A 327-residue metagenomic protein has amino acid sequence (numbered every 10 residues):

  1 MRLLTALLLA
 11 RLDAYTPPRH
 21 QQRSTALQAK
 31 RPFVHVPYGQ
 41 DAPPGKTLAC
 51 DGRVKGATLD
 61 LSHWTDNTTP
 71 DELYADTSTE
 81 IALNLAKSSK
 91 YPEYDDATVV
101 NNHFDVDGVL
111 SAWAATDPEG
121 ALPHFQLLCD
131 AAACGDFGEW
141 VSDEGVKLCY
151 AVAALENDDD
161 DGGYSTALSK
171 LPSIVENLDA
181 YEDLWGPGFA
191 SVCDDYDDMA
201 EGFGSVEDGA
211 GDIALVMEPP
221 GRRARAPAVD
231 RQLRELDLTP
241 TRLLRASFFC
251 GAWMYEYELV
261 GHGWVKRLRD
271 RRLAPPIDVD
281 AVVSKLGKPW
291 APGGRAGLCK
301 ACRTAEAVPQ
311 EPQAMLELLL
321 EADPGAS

Functional and structural regions predicted by a protein language model:
M1-P18: N-terminal chloroplast transit peptides
R19-K30: N-terminal plastid-targeting presequences
K30-L48, G52-L59, T65-D76, Y94-D96 (+2 more regions): C-terminal accessory domains and tails appended to enzymatic cores
K55, T65, N101-D107: Acidic, glycine-rich active-site loops and adjacent beta-strand->loop/helix elements that engage anionic groups
T79, N84-Y94, T98, F104-L128: A generic, well-ordered mixed alpha/beta core segment in the N-terminal half of proteins
A132-D136: Active-site glycine-rich loop that binds ribose-phosphate moieties when present
